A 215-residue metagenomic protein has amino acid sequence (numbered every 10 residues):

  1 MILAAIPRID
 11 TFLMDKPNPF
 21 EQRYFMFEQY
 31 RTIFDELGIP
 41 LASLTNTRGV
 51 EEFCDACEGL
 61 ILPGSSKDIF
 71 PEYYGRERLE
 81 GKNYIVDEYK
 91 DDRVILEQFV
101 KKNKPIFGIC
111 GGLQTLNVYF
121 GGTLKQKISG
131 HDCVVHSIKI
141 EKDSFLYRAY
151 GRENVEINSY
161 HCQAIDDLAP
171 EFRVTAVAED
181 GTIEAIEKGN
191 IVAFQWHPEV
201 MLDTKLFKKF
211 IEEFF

Functional and structural regions predicted by a protein language model:
M1-F107, Y119, K125, S129-V135 (+5 more regions): N-terminal beta1-alpha1 cap of cysteine-dependent amidohydrolase-like domains
I109-N117: Glycine-rich nucleophile elbow surrounding the catalytic serine of serine-hydrolase chemistry
C110, H161, H197: Active-site glycine-centered loops adjacent to acidic/histidine catalytic or metal-binding residues that shape
E156-C162, I186: Short catalytic/ligand-gating loop segments at beta-alpha or beta-beta junctions within enzyme catalytic domains
E171, K188-I191: Beta-strand-turn-beta hairpins that frame and shape the catalytic cleft of phosphate-ester-processing enzymes
T182-K188: Short, surface-exposed beta-strand/loop micro-motifs that present aromatic residues
